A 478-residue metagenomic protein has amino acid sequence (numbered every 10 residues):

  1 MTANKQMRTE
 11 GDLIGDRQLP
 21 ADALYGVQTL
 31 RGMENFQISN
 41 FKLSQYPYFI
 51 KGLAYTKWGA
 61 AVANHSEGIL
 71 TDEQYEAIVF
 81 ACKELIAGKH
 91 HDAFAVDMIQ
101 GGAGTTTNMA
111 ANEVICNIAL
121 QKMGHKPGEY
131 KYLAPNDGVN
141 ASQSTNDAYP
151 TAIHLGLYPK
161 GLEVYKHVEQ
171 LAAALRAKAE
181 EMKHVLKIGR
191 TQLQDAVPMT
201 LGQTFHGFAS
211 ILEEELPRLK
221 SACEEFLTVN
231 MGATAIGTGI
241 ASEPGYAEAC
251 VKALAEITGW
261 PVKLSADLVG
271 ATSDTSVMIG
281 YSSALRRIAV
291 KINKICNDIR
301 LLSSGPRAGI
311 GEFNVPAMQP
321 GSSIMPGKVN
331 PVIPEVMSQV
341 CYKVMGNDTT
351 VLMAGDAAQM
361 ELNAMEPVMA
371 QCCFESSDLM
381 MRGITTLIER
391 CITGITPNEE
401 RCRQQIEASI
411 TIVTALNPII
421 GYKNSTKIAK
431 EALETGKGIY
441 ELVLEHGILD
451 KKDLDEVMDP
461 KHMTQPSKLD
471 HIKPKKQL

Functional and structural regions predicted by a protein language model:
M1-L478: Conserved, well-structured ligand/cofactor-binding cores
